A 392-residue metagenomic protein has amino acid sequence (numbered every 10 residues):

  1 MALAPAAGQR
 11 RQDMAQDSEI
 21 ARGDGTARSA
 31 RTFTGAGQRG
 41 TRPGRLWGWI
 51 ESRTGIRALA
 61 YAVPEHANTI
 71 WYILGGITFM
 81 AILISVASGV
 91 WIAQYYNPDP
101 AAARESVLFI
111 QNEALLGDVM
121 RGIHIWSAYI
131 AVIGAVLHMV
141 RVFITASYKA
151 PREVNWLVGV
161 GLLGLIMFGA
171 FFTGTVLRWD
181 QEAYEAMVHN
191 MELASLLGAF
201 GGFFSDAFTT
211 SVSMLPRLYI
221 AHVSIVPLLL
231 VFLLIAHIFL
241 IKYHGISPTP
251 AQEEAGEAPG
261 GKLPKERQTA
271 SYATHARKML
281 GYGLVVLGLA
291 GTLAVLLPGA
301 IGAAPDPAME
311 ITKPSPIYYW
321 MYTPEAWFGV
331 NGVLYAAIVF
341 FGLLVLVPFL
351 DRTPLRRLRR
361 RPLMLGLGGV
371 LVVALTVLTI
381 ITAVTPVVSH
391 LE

Functional and structural regions predicted by a protein language model:
A2-W327, G332-E392: Membrane-embedded alpha-helical bundles that constitute the cytochrome b-like, heme-associated redox core of multi-pass
